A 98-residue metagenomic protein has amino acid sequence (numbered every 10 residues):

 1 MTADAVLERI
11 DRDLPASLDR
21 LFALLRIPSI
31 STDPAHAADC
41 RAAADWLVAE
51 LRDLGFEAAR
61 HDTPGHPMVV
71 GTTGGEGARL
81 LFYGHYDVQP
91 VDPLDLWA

Functional and structural regions predicted by a protein language model:
T2-A98: Acidic/His- and Gly-rich active-site-bordering loop/insert found across diverse amide/peptide-bond hydrolases
